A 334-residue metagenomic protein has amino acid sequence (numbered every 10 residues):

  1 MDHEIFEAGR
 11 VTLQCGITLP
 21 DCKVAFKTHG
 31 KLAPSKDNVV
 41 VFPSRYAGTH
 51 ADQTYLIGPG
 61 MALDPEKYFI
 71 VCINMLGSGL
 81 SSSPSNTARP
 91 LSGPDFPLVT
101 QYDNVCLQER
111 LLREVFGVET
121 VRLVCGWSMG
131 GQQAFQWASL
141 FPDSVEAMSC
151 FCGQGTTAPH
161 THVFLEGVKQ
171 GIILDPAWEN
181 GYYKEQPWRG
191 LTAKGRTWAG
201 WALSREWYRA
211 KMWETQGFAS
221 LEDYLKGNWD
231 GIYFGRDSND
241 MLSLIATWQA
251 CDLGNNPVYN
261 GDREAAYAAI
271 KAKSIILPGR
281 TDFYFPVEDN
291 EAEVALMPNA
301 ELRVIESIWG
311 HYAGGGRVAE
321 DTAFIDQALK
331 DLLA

Functional and structural regions predicted by a protein language model:
L19, A47-Q132, S139, D143-L165 (+2 more regions): Gly/Pro-rich cap/lid or specificity-loop segments adjacent to the active site
L19-K31: A short loop-to-beta-strand scaffold at the N-terminal edge of the catalytic core in hydrolase folds
K36-Y46: Short beta-strand element of the alpha/beta-hydrolase
S144, C150-G231: Alpha/beta-hydrolase-fold enzymes
W248-D252, R280-F285: Acidic catalytic loop of the alpha/beta-hydrolase fold
N256-R263, A272, F283-L296: Short alpha-helix in the alpha/beta-hydrolase fold that links the catalytic acid
I270, I276-P278: Short beta-strand/loop motif that positions the catalytic acidic residue of the alpha/beta-hydrolase fold
E291-A292, N299-A334: Catalytic active-site module of serine/aspartate enzymes centered on a nucleophile-bearing elbow/loop
